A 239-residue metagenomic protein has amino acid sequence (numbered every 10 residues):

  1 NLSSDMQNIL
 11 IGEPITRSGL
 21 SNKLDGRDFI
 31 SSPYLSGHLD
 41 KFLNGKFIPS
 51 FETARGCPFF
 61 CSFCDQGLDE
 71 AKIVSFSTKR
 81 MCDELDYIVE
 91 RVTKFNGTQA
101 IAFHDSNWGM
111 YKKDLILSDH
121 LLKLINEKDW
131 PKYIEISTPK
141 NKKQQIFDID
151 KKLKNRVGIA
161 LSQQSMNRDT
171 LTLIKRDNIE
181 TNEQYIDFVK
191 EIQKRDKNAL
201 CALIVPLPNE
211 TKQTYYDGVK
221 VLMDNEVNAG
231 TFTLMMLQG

Functional and structural regions predicted by a protein language model:
N1, D150-I159, L222-A229: Structural recognition of alpha->loop->beta junctions
N1-C82: Acidic, low-complexity intrinsically disordered segments
S4, N8-K23, L121, M223-N228 (+1 more regions): Radical SAM enzyme [4Fe-4S]-AdoMet core and its adjacent flexible, acidic and glycine-rich loops/tails across
F59, K112, D169-K175, V205-Q213 (+1 more regions): Flexible glycine/acidic-rich beta-alpha junction loops that bind and position SAM and/or redox cofactors in anaerobic
F76, E180, E210: Residue-level signal for the nucleotide or nucleotide-sugar donor/cofactor binding architecture
K79, E183, K212-Q213: Residues in well-ordered alpha-helical elements
C82-L200, V205-L207: Conserved SAM/AdoMet-binding glycine-rich loop
